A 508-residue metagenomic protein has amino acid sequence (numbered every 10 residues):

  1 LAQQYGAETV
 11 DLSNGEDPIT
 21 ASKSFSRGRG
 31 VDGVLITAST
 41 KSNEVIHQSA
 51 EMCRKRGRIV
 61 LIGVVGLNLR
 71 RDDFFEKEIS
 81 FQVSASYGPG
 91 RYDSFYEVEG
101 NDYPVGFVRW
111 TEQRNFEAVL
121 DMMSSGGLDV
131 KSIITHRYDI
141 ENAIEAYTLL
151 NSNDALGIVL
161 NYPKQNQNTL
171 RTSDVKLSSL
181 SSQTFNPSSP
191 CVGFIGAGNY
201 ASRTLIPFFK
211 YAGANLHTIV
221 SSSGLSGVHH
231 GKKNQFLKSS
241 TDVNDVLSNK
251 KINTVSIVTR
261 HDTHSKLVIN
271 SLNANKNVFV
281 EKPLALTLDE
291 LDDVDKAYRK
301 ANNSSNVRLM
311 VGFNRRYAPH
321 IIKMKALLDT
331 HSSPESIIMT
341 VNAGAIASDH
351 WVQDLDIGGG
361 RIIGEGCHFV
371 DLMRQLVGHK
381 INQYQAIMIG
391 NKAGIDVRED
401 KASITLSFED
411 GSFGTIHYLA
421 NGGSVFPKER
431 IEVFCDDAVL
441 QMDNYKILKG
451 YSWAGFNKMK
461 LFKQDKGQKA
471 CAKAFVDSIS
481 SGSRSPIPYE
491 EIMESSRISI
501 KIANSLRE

Functional and structural regions predicted by a protein language model:
L1-Q48, V220-D245, K250: Adenosine-nucleotide cofactor-binding segment
G33-A38, Q48-D73, A274-L288: ADP-ribose/adenylate-binding Rossmann-like module
R54, S265-F313: Beta-strand-loop-alpha-helix segment that lines the small-molecule cofactor/substrate pocket of alpha/beta enzymes
L69-S132, K469-F475: C-terminal substrate-binding/catalytic core of Rossmann-like NAD(P)-dependent dehydrogenases/reductases
E76-E78, Q183-P190, G394-E399, E409-K473 (+1 more regions): NAD(P)-dinucleotide binding in Rossmann-like oxidoreductases
I79, P89-F107, M123, V307 (+1 more regions): Predominantly a Rossmann-like dinucleotide-binding segment in NAD(P)-dependent oxidoreductases
T148-A155, L170-S181, E409, A474-E508: C-terminal helix-rich "cap/oligomerization" subdomain common to oxidoreductases
L170-N234: N-terminal Rossmann-like dinucleotide-binding module
